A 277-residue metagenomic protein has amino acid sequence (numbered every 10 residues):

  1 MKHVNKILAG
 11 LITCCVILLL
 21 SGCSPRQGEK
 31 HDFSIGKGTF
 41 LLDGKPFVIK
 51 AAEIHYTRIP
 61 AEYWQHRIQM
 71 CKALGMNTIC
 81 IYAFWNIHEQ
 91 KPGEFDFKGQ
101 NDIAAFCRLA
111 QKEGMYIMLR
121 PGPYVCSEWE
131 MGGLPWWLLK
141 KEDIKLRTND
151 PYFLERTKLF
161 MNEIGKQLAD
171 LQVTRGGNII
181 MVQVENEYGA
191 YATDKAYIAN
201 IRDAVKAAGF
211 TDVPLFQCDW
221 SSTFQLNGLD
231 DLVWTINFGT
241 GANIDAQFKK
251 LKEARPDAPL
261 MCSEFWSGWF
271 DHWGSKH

Functional and structural regions predicted by a protein language model:
M1-L11: Bacterial N-terminal signal peptides that target proteins for export
G10-S21: Bacterial N-terminal signal peptides
S21-G22, G268: Membrane-interface motif at the C-terminal end of an N-terminal transmembrane signal
C23-T78, R108, G114: N-terminal carbohydrate-binding accessory modules
E53-H55, Y82, E185: Conserved residues at the C-terminal ends of beta-strands
A61, Q65, F97-A104, P151-K158 (+3 more regions): Non-membrane alpha-helical structural segments and their capping/turn regions in soluble enzymes
W64-E130, R202-V213: Aromatic-lined substrate-binding rim segments of carbohydrate-active enzymes
L119, P123-R156, I164-H277: Substrate-binding/catalytic cleft of secreted carbohydrate-active enzymes, primarily glycoside hydrolases
